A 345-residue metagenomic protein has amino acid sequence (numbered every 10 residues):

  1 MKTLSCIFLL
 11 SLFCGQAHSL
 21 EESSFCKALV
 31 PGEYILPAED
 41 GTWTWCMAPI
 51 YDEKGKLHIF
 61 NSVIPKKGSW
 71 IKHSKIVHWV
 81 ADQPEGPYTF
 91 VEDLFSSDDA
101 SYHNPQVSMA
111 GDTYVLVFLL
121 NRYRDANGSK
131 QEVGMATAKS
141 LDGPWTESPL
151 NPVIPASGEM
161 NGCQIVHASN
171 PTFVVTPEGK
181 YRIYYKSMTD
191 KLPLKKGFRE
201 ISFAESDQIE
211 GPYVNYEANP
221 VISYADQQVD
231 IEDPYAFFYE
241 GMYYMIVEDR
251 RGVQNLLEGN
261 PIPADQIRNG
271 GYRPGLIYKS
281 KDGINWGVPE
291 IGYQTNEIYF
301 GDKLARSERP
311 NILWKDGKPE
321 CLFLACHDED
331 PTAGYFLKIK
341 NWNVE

Functional and structural regions predicted by a protein language model:
M1-L4, H18-S19: Short, Lys/Arg-enriched, disordered terminal segments
T3-F13: Sec-dependent N-terminal signal peptides
H18-E345: Carbohydrate-active catalytic/glycan-binding domains of CAZyme proteins, especially the secreted or lumenal ectodomains
